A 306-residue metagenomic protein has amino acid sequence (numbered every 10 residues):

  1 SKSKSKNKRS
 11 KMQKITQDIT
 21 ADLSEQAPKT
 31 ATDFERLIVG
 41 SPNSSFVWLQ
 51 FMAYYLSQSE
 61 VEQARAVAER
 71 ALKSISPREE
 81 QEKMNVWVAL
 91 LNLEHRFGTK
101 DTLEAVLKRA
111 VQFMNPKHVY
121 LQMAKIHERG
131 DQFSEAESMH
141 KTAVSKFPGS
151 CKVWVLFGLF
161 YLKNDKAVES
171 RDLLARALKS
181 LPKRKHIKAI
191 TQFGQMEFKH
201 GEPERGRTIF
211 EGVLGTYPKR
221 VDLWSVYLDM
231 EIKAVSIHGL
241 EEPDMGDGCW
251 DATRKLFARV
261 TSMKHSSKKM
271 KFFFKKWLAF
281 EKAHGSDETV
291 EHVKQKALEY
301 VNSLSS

Functional and structural regions predicted by a protein language model:
S1-S306: Alpha-helical solenoid scaffolds in eukaryotic macromolecular assemblies
